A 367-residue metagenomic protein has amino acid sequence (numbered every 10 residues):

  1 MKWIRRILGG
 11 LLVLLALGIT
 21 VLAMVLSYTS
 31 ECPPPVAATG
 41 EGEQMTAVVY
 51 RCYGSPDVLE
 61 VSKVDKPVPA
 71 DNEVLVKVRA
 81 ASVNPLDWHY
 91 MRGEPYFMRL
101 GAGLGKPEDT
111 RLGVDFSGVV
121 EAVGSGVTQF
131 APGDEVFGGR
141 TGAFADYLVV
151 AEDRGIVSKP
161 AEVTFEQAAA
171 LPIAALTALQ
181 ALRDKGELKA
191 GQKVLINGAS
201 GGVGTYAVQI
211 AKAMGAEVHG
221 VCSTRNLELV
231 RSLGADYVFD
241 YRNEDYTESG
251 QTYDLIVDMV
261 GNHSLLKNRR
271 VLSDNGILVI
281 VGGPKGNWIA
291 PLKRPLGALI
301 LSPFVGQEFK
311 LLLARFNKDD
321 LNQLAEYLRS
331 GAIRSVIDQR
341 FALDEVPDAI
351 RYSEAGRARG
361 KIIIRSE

Functional and structural regions predicted by a protein language model:
M1-I19: N-terminal Sec-pathway targeting helices
K2-L8, R315-E367: C-terminal hydrophobic helical "lid"/dimerization subdomain of Rossmann-like NAD(P)H-dependent oxidoreductases
G40-Q44, S55, V64-S117: N-terminal glycine-rich beta->alpha transition that marks the start or flank of a dinucleotide-binding site
F116-R140, E217: A glycine-/small-residue-rich N-terminal strand-loop-strand element that serves as the cofactor-binding glycine loop
A169-D240: Mid-domain Rossmann-like dinucleotide-binding core that forms the NAD(H)/NADP(H) cofactor-binding site
T247-L255: A short acidic, Gly/Pro-enriched loop at the edge of an enzyme's catalytic core that lines a small-molecule cofactor
H263-S330, S366-E367: Glycine-rich phosphate-binding loop and adjacent beta-alpha segment of Rossmann(oid) nucleotide-cofactor-binding
